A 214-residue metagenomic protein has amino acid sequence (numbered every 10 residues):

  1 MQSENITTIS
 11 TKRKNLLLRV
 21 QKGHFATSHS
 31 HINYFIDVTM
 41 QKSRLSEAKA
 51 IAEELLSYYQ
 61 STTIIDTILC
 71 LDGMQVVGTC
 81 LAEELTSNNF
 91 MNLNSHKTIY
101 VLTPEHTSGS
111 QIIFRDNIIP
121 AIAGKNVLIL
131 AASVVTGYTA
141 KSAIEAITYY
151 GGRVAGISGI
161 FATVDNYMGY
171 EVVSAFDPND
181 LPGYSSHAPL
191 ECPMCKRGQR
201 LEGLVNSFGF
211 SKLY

Functional and structural regions predicted by a protein language model:
M1-I64, S207-Y214: Active-site-facing substrate-recognition patch
Q2-I9, I144-Y214: PRPP-dependent phosphoribosyltransferase catalytic core
S57, E83, S87, E145 (+1 more regions): Short, well-ordered alpha-helices that flank and scaffold nucleotide-derived cofactor binding pockets
Y59-S61, R115-A121, P189: Short amphipathic alpha-helix with an adjacent loop that forms part of the alpha/beta core around
T63-M74: Short glycine-rich phosphate-binding loop at a beta-alpha junction
D66, K125, A155: Conserved acidic residues
C70, I129-L130: Hydrophobic Val/Ile/Leu positions in short beta-strands of Rossmann-like dinucleotide-binding domains
G78-L128, V135-T139: Short, glycine/charge-rich flexible loops or terminal/linker lids adjacent to PRPP-binding catalytic cores
